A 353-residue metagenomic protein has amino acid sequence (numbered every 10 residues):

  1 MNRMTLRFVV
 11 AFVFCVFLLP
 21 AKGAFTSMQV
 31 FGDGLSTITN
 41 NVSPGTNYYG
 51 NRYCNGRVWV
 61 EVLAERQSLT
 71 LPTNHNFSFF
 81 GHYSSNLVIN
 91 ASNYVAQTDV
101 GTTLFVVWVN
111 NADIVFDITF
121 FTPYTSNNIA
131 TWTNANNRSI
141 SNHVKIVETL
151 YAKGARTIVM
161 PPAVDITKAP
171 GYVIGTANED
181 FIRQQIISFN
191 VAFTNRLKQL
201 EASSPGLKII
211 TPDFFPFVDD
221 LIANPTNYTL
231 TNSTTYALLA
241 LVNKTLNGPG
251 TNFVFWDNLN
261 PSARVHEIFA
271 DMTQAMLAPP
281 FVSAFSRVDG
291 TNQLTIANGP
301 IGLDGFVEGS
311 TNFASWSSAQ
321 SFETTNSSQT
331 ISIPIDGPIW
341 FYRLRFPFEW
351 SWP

Functional and structural regions predicted by a protein language model:
M1-V9: Bacterial N-terminal signal peptides that target proteins for export
R3, G34, V191, S233 (+6 more regions): Short linear motifs in intrinsically disordered/low-complexity regions
T5, F17-L18, S262, Q293: Acidic/proline-rich low-complexity IDRs
L6, N195, N227, N232-Y236 (+4 more regions): N-terminal compositionally biased, intrinsically disordered segments and leader/signal-like regions
V9-P20: Bacterial N-terminal signal peptides
P20-F281: Conserved active-site regions of diverse hydrolases
A278-P353: Short, composition-biased motifs enriched in small/polar/acidic residues
